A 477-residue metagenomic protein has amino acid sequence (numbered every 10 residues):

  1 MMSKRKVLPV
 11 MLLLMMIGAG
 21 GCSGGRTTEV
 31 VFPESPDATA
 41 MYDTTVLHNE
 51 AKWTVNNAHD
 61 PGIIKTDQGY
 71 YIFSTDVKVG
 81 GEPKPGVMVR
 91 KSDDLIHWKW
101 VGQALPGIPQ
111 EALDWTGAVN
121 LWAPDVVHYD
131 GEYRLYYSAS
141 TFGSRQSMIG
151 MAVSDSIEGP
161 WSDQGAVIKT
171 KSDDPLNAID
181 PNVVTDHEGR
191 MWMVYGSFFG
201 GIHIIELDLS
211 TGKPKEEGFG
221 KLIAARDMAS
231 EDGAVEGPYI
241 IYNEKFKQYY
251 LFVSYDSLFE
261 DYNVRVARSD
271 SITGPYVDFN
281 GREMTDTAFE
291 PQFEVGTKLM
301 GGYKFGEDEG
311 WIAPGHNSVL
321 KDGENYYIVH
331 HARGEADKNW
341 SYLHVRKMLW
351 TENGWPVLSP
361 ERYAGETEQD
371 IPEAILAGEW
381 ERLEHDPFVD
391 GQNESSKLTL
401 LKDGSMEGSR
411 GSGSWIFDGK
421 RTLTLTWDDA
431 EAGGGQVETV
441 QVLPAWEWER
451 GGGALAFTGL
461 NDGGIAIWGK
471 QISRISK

Functional and structural regions predicted by a protein language model:
M2-L8: Bacterial N-terminal signal peptides that target proteins for export
V10-A19: Bacterial N-terminal signal peptides
C22-K477: Carbohydrate-active catalytic/glycan-binding domains of CAZyme proteins, especially the secreted or lumenal ectodomains
